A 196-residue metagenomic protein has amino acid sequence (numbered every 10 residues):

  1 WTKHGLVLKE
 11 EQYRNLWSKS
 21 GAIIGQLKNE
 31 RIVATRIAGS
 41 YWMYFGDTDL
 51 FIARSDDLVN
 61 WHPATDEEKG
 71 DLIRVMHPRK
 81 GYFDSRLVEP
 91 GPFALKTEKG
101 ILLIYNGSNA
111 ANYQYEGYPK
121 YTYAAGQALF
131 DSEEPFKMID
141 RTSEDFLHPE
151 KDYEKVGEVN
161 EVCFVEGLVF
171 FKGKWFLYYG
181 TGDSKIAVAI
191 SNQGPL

Functional and structural regions predicted by a protein language model:
W1-R86, L95-E158, K172-L196: Beta-rich carbohydrate-recognition and catalytic domains
E158-E161, V165: C-terminal structured domain segments
